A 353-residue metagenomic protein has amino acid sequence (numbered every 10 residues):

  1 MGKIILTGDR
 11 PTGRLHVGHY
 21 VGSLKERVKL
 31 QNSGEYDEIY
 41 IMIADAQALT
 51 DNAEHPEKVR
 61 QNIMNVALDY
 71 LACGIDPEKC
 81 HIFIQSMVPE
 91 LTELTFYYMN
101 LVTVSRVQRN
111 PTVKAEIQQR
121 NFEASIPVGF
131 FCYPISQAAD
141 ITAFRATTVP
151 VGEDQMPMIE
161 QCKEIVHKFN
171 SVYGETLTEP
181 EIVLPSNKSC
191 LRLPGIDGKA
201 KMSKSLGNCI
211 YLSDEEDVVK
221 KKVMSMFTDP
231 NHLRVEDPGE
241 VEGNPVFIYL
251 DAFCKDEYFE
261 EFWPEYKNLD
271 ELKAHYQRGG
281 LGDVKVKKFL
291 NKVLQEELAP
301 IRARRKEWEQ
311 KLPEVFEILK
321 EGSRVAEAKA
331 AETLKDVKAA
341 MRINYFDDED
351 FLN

Functional and structural regions predicted by a protein language model:
G2-A139, E257, E296-L298, K306: N-terminal Rossmann-like or analogous alpha/beta NTP/dinucleotide-binding catalytic cores that position adenine
T12-L15, E54, P150-E153, Y211 (+2 more regions): Conserved aromatic-histidine-acidic binding/catalytic patches
V113-A115, Q119-F169, Y173, P194-G195: Internal, conserved structured core segments that host functional sites
P157, K163-N353: Conserved nucleotide- and phosphate/pyrophosphate-binding catalytic cores in adenylate/nucleotidyl-handling enzymes
